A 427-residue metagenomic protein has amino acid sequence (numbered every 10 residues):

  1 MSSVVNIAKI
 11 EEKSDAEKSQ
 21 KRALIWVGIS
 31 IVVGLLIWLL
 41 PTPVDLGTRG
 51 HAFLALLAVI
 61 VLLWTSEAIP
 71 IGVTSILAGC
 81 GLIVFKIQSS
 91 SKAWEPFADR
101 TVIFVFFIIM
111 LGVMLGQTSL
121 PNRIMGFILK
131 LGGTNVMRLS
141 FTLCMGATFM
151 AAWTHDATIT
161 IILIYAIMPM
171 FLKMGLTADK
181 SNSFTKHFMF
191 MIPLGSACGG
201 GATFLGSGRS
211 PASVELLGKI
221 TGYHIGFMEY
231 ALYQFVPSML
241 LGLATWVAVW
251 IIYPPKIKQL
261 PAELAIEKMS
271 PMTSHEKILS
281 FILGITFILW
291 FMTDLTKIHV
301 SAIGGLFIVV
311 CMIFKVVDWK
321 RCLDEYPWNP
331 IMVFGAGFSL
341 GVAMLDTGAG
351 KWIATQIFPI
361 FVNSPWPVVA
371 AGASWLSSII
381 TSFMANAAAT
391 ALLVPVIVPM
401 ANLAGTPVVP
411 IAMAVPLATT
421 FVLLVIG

Functional and structural regions predicted by a protein language model:
S2-L39, Q117, D156, L176-S213 (+3 more regions): Juxtamembrane and boundary regions of transmembrane helices in multi-pass small-molecule transporters and channels
L24-G28, F53-L57, I76, M137-M145 (+8 more regions): Hydrophobic alpha-helical transmembrane segments
G28-L36, A58-V61, C80, V84 (+15 more regions): Generic alpha-helical transmembrane segments of integral inner-membrane proteins, especially permease/transport modules
T42, V59, G72-V73, L77-D179 (+2 more regions): Membrane-embedded alpha-helical segments and adjacent helix-loop junctions characteristic of multi-pass solute
P43-G50, A58-I76, V247, T273-K277 (+3 more regions): Flexible hinge motifs at transmembrane-helix junctions and intramembrane kinks/re-entrant loops in multi-pass membrane
D45-A55, A98-M110, D156-L163, P237-L240 (+4 more regions): Structural signature of hydrophobic alpha-helical transmembrane segments
L62-P70, G146-H155, P193-L205, L289-L295 (+2 more regions): Transmembrane alpha-helix interface/packing and boundary motifs in multi-pass membrane proteins, characterized by
M110, M145-F149, Y165-A166, F190-G200 (+5 more regions): Transmembrane helix-bundle signature of multi-pass membrane transporters/permeases
